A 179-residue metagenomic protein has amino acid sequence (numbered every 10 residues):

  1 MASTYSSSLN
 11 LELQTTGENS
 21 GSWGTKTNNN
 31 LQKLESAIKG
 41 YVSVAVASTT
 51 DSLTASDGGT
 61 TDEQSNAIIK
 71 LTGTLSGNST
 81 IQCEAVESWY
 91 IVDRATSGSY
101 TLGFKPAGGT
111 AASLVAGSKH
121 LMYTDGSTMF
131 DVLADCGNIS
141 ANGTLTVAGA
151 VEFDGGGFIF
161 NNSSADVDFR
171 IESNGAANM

Functional and structural regions predicted by a protein language model:
A2-L102: Exposed extracellular interaction/assembly regions and N-terminal maturation sites
S6-S8, S76, G109, T124 (+1 more regions): Residue-level signal for pocket-adjacent positions within structured domains
G17, A45-S52, A107-A111, S127-M179: Intrinsic low-complexity, repeat-rich intrinsically disordered segments enriched in small/flexible residues
G24-N29, A116-G126, D168: Extracellular disulfide-bonded cysteine-rich modules/repeats
N28, T80, A111-S113, N142: Short, surface-exposed secondary-structure edge patches
L31-G40, G98-P106, L121-C136: Short, surface-exposed terminal/edge motifs of secreted or surface/virion proteins that either
A67, S79, S88, G98-L102 (+7 more regions): The right-handed parallel beta-helix/beta-solenoid scaffold, focusing on the short coil/turn and N-cap positions
G103-G117: Short, surface-exposed beta-strand/turn "edge" patches of beta-sheet domains
